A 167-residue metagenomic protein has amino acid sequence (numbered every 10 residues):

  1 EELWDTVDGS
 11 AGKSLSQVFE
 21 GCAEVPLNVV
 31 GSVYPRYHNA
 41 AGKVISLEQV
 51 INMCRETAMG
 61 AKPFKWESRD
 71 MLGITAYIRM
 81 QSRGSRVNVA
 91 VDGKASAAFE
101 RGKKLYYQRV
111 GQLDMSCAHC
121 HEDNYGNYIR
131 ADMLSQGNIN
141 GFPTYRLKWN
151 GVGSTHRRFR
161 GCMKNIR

Functional and structural regions predicted by a protein language model:
E1-E2, S135, G161-K164: Long compositionally biased, domain-poor regions of proteins
E1-Y37: N-terminal Sec/ER secretory leader and immediately downstream segment of secreted/extracellular precursors
E2-V7, F99-Q108: Short, intrinsically disordered, charge-biased short linear motifs at domain edges
D8-A23, I74, G102, Q112-Y125: The canonical Cys-X-X-Cys-His
Q17-N28, V44-N52, N127-L134: Short, compositionally biased low-complexity segments
V29-V33, A40-K43, L134-N140: Short, flexible helix-coil linker/hinge segments at the edges of structured domains or between repeats
Y34-K103, G126, K148-R167: Post-cleavage N-terminal segment of exported redox proteins
A118-Y145: An amphipathic alpha-helical core segment
